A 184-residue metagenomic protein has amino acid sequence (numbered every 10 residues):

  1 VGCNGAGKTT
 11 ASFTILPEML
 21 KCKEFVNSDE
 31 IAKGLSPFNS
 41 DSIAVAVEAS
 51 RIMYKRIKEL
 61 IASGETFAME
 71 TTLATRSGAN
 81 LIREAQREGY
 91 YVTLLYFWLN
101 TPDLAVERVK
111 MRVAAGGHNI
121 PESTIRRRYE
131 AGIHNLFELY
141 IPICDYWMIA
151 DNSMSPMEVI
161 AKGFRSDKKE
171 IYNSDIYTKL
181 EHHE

Functional and structural regions predicted by a protein language model:
C3-N4, T9: The conserved Walker
K8, T101-R108, P156-I160: Switch/connector loops and helix/strand junctions flanking conserved nucleotide-binding motifs in nucleotide-processing
T10-E65: Conserved substrate/cofactor phosphate-moiety recognition/catalytic segment in nucleotide-dependent phosphotransferases
S40-D41, E107-M111, A161-S166: Short, surface-exposed amphipathic charged segments that create phosphate/polyanion-binding patches used for binding
I43-E48, E70-T71, I125-R127: Short, flexible loop segments at the rims of nucleotide/cofactor-binding pockets, characterized by
E48-L99, G132, M148: Glycine-rich phosphate-binding loop used to anchor ATP phosphates in small-molecule kinases, encompassing both
E88-L136: A glycine- and Lys/Arg-enriched "phosphate-lid" helix/loop adjacent to the NTP-binding pocket of small-molecule kinases
E138-E184: NTP-dependent small-molecule kinase module
